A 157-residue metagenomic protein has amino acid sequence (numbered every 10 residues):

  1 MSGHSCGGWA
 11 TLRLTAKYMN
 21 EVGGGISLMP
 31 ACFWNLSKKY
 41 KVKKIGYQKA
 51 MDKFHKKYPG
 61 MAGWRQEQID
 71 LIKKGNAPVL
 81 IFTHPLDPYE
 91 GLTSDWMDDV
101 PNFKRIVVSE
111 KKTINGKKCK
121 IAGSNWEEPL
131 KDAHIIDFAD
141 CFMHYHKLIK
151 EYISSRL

Functional and structural regions predicted by a protein language model:
M1-I45: Primarily recognizes the serine-hydrolase "nucleophile elbow" in alpha/beta-hydrolase and SGNH/GDSL folds
S2-S5, L28-A31, F82-L86, V108-K111: Active-site-proximal beta-strand/loop segments in catalytic clefts of secreted hydrolases
G8, W34, P88-Y89, I114: Flexible, glycine-rich phosphate/dinucleotide-binding loops and adjacent beta-alpha linkers at cofactor/substrate
T11-L12, I69, H146, K150: Extracytoplasmic/secreted envelope proteins and their assembly/folding machinery, especially bacterial periplasmic
Y18, M29, T83, I153-L157: Sec/Tat-exported extracytoplasmic proteins
G25-I26, A77-F82, K104-I106: Hydrophobic beta-strand segments of well-ordered beta-sheets in folded domains
N35-D99: The feature captures the conserved acid-bearing segment of alpha/beta-hydrolase catalytic domains
K104-L157: C-terminal catalytic histidine-bearing segment of alpha/beta-hydrolase fold enzymes
